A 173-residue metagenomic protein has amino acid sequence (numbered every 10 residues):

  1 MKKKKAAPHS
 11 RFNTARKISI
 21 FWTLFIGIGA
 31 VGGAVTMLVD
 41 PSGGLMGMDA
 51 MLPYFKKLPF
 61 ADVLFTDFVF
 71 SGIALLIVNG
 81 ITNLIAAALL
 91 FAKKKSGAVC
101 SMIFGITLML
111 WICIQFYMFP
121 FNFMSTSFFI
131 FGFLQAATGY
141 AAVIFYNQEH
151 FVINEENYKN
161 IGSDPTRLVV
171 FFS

Functional and structural regions predicted by a protein language model:
K2-S173: Topology signature of small-to-medium multi-pass alpha-helical membrane proteins
